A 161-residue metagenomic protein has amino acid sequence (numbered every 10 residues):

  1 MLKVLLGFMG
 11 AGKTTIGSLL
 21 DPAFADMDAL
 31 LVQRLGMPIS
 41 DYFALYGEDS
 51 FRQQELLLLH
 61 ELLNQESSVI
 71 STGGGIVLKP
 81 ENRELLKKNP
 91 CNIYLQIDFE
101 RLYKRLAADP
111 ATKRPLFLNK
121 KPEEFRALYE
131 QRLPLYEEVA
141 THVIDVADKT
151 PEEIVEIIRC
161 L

Functional and structural regions predicted by a protein language model:
L5: Hydrophobic anchor at the beta1->P-loop junction of P-loop NTPases
F8: P-loop (Walker A) phosphate-binding loop of NTP-binding proteins
A11: ATP-binding Walker
T14: Walker A/P-loop
L19, Q65, L133-L161: NTP-dependent small-molecule kinase module
M27-K87, P122, R126: ATP-dependent small-molecule kinase phosphotransfer cores that center on conserved nucleotide phosphate-binding segments
G74-I76, D98-E100, K149: Short glycine-rich anion-binding loops that position phosphate/pyrophosphate groups of nucleotides and phosphorylated
K88-L133: A glycine- and Lys/Arg-enriched "phosphate-lid" helix/loop adjacent to the NTP-binding pocket of small-molecule kinases
